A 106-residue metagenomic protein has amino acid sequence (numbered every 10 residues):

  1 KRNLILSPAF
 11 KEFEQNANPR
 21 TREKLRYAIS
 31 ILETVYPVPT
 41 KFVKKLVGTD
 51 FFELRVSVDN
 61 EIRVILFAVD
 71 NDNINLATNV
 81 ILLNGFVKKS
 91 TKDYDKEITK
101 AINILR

Functional and structural regions predicted by a protein language model:
K1-I62, N71-N79, V87-R106: Basic, Lys/Arg-enriched alpha-helical interface segments
L83: Conserved catalytic cores of phosphodiester-cleaving nucleases, focusing on short active-site segments
